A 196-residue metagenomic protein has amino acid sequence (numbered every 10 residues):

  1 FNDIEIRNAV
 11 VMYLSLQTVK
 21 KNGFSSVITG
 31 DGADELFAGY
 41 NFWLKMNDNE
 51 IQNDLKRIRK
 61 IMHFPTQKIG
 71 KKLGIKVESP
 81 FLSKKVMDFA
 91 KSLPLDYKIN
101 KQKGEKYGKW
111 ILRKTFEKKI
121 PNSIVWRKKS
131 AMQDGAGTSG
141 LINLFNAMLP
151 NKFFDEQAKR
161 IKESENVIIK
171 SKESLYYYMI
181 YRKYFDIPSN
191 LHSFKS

Functional and structural regions predicted by a protein language model:
F1, L44-N47: Short, hinge-like loop/turn segments at secondary-structure boundaries
N2-D3, I169: Short, surface-exposed loop and linker segments with low hydrophobicity and enrichment for Pro/Ser/Thr
D3-E35: ATP-dependent adenylation/nucleotidyltransferase module used to activate substrates
G23-I28, D48-S196: Adenosyl-5′-phosphate
G32-E35, F42-W43, M87: Short, solvent-exposed loop/turn segments at secondary-structure junctions
E35-L36, Q133: Short secondary-structure capping/turn micro-motifs that flank functional sites
F37-A38, K91: A short local structural element in Rossmann-fold oxidoreductases
G39-Y40, P188: Membrane-interface elements of multi-pass transporters and channels
